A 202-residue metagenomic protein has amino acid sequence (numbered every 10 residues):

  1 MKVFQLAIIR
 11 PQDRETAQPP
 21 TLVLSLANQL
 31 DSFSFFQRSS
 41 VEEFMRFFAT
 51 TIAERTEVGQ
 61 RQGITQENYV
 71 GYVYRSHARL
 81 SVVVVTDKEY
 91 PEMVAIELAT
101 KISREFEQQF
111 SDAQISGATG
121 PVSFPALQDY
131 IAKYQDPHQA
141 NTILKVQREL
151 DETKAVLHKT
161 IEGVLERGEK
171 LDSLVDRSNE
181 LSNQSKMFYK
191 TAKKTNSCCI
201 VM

Functional and structural regions predicted by a protein language model:
M1-D172, D176-M202: Acidic, low-complexity cytosolic segments
